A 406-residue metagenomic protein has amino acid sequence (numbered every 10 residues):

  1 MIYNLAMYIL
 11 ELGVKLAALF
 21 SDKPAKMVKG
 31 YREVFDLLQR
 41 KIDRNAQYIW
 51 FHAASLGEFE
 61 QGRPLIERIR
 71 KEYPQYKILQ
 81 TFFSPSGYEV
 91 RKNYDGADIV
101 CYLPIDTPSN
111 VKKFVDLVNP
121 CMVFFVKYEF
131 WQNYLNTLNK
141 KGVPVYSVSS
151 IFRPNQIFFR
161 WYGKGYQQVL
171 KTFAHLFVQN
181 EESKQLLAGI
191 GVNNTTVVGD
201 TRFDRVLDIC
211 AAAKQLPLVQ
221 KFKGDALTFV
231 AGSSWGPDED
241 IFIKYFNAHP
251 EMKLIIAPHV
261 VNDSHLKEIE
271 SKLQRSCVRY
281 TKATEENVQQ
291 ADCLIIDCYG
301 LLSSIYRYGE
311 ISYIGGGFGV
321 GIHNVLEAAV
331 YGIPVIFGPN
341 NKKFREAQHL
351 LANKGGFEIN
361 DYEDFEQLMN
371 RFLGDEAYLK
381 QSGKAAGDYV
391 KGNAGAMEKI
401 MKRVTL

Functional and structural regions predicted by a protein language model:
M1-L406: Nucleotide-activated sugar donor-binding and catalytic core shared by glycosyltransferases and related lipid-linked
